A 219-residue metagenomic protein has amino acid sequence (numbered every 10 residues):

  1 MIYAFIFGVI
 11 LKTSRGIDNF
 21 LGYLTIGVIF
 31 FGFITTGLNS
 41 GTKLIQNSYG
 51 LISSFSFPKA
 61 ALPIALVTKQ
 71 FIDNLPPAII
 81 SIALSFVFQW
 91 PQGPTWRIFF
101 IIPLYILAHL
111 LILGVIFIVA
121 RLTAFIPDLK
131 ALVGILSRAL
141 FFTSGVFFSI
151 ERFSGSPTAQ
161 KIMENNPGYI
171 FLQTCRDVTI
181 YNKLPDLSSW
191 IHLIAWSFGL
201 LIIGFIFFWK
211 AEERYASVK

Functional and structural regions predicted by a protein language model:
M1-S14, K59, L66-G134, K183-I206: Alpha-helical transmembrane segments and their short interhelical loops
M1-T36, S40, D186-L187: Transmembrane helix-boundary elements of multi-pass transport/secretion proteins, especially ABC-type permease modules
G16-I17, T42-F55, P77-F86, A131-S149: Hydrophobic alpha-helical transmembrane segments
N19, Y23, G27-T35, A65 (+2 more regions): Short alpha-helical transmembrane interface motifs in multi-pass membrane proteins
I29-G41, H109-R121, F142-E151, G204-F205: Transmembrane alpha-helical segments that form the membrane-embedded catalytic/substrate-channel core of multi-pass
T35-A60, I64-F71: Transmembrane helix boundary and interhelical loop/hinge segments in multi-pass membrane proteins
A139-I191: Short hydrophobic, aromatic-rich alpha-helical segments embedded in or entering the lipid bilayer of multi-pass
W209-K219: Short cytosolic juxtamembrane segments of multi-pass membrane proteins
